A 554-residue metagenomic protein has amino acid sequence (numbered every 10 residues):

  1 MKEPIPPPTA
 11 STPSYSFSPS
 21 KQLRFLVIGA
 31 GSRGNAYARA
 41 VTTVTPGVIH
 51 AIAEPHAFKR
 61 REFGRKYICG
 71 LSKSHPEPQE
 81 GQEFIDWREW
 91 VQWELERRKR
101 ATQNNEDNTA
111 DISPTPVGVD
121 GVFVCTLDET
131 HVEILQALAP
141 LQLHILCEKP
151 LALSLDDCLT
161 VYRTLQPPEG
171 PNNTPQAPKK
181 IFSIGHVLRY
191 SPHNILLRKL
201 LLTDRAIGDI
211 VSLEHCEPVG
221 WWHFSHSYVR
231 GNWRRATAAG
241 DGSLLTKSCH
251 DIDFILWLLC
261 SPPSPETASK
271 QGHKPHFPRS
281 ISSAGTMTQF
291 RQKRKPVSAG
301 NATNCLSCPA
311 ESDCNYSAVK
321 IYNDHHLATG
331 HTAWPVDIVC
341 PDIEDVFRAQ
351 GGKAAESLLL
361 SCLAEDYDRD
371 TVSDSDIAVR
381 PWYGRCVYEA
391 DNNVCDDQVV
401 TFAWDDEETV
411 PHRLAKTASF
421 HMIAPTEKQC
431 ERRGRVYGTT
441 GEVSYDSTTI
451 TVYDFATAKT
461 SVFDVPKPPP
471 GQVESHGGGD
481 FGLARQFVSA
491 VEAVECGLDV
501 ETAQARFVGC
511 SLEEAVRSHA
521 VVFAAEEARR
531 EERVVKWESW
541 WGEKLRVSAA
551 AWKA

Functional and structural regions predicted by a protein language model:
M1-L141, L159-A177, A551-A554: N-terminal glycine-/serine-/threonine-rich beta1-alpha1-beta2 phosphate-ribose binding loop of Rossmann-like
K2-T9, A390-A554: C-terminal helical cap and adjacent loop that interface with cofactors, partners, or active-site loops
S32, V132-L135, L146, D157-E169 (+10 more regions): Catalytic cores of eukaryotic secretory-pathway lumenal/extracellular enzymes that build and remodel glycoconjugates
S32-R33, D128-E129, R189-Y190, P218-G220 (+4 more regions): Short, solvent-exposed loop/turn segments at secondary-structure junctions
V132, Q136, L159, S191-I195 (+3 more regions): A structural signal for well-ordered alpha-helical segments within the folded catalytic domains of diverse enzymes
Q142-H144, E148-P150: Short helix/strand-capping hinge loops at secondary-structure junctions that flank key functional elements
P175-P178, L188-S373, I377, E532: Predominantly a Rossmann-like dinucleotide-binding segment in NAD(P)-dependent oxidoreductases
Y383-A390: Short, P/G- and charge-enriched loop/turn segments at secondary-structure junctions
